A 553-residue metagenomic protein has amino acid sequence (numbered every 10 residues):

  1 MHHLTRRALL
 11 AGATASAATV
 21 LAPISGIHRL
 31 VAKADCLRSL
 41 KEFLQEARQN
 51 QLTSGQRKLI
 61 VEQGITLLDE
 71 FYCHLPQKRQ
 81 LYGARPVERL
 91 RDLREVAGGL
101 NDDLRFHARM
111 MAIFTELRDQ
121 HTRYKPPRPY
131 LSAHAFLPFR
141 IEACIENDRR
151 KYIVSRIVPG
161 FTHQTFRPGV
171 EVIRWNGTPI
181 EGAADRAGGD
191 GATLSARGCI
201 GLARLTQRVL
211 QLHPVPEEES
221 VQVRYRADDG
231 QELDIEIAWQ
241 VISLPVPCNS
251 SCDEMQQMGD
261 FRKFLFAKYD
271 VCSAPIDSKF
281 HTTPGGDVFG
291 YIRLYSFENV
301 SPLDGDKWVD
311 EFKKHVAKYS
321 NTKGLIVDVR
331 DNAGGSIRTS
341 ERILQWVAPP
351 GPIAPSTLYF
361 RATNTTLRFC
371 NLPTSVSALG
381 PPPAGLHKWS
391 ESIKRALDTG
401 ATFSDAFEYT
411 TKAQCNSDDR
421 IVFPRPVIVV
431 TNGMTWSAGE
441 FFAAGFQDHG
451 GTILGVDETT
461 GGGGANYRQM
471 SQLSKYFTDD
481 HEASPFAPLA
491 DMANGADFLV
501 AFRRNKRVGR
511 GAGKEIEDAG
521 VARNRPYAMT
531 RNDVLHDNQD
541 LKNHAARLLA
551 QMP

Functional and structural regions predicted by a protein language model:
M1-S16: N-terminal secretory signal peptides and thylakoid transit peptides that target proteins across membranes
H2, G324-L325, R503: Generic hydrophobic-segment detector
T5-R6, Y72, P179, V521: Low-complexity, compositionally biased segments
L21-P381, I428, N466-L489, D497 (+1 more regions): Flexible, low-complexity junctional segments that flank or bridge functional domains
S336-V534: Conserved acidic, small-residue-rich alpha-beta core segments centered on
